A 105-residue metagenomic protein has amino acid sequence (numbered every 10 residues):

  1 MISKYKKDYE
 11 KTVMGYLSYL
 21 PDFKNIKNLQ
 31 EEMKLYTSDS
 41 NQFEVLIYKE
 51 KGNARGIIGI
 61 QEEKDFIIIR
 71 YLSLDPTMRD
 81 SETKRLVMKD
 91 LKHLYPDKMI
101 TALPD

Functional and structural regions predicted by a protein language model:
M1-N28: Short amphipathic alpha-helix that is part of the acyltransferase structural core
N25-Q42: Active-site rim helix/loop that mediates acceptor-substrate recognition in acyltransferases
Q42-G56: Conserved beta-hairpin
L72-D80: A short, internal acetyl-CoA/4′-phosphopantetheine-binding micro-motif in the GNAT/acyltransferase core
R79-L94: Conserved acetyl-CoA-binding loop-helix of GNAT-fold acetyltransferases
H93-D105: Conserved GNAT acetyl-CoA-binding A-motif
